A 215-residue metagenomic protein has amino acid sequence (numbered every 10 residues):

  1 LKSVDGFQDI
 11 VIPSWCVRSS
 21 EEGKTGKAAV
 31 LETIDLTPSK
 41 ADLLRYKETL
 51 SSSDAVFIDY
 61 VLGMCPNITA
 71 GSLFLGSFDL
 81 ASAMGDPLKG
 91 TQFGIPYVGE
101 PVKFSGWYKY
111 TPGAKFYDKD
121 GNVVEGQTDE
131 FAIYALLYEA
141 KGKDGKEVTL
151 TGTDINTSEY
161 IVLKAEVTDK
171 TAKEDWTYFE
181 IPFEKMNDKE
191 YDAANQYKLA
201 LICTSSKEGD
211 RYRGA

Functional and structural regions predicted by a protein language model:
L1-S105, G126-S206, D210-A215: Aromatic (Trp/Tyr/Phe) and Gly/Pro-enriched flexible surface segments
Y108-V123: Short amphipathic, basic-aromatic surface patches that mediate peripheral association with negatively charged
